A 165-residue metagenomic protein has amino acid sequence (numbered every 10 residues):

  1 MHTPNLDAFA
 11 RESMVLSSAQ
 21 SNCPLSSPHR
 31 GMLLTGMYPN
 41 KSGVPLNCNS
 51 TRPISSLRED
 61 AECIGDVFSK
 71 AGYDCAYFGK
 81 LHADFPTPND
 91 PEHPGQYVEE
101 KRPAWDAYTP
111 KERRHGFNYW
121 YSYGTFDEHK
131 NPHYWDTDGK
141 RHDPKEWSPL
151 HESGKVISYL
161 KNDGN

Functional and structural regions predicted by a protein language model:
M1-N165: Formylglycine-dependent sulfatase
